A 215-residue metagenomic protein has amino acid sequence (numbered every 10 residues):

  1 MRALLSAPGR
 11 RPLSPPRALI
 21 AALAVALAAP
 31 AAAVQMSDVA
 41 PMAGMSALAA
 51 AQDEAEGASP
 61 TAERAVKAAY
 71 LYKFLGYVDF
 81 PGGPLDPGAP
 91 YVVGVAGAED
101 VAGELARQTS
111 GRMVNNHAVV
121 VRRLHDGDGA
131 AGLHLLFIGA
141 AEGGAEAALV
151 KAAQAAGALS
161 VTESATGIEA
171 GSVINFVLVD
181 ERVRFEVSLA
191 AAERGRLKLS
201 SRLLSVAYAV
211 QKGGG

Functional and structural regions predicted by a protein language model:
R2-G215: Short hydrophobic alpha-helices and adjacent helix-cap/hinge residues
